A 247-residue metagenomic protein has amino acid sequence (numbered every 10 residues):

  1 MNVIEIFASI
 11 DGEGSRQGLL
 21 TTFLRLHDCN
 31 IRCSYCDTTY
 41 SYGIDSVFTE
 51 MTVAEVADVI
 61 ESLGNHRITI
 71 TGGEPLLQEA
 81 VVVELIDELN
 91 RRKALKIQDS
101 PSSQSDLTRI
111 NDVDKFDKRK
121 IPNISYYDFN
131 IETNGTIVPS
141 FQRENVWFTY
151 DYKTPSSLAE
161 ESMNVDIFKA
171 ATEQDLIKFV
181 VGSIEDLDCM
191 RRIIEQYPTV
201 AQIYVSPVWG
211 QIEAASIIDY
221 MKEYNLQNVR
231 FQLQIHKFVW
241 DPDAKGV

Functional and structural regions predicted by a protein language model:
M1, L20, R32-V146: Conserved Radical SAM active-site core
M1-S46, S62-L63, K237, D241-V247: N-terminal [4Fe-4S]-dependent radical SAM core
E5, S9-G12, S183-V247: Auxiliary Fe-S-binding modules of radical SAM enzymes
T52-V59, V82-L85, M163-F168, C189-I193 (+1 more regions): A general structural detector for well-ordered alpha-helical segments in enzyme core domains, enriched
I68, F129-I131, F148-Y150, I177-F179 (+2 more regions): Hydrophobic faces of well-ordered beta-strands that scaffold small-molecule active sites in alpha/beta enzyme cores
G73-P75, N134-T136, K153-P155, V180-G182 (+2 more regions): Active-site beta-loop-alpha junctions enriched in small/polar residues
S140-E144, V165-Q174, I193-A201, Y224: Short, conserved loop/helix-junction motifs that constitute active-site signature segments in enzyme catalytic cores
F148-A170: Anionic-ligand binding region
